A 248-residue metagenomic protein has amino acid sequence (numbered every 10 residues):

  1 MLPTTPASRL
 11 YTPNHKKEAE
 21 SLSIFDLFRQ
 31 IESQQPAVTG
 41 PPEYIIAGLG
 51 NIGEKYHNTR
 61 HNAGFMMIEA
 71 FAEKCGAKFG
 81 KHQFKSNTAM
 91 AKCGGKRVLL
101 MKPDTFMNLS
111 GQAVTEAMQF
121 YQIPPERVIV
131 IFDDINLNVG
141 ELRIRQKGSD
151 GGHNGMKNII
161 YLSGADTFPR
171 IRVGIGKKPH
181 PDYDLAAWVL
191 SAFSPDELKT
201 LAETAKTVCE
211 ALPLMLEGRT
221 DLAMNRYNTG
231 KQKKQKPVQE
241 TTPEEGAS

Functional and structural regions predicted by a protein language model:
L2-A7: Extreme N-terminal basic, low-complexity initiation segments that serve as generic localization/processing leaders
R9-K147, K157-R172, K178-D184, K199-K206 (+1 more regions): Nucleotide and nucleotide-moiety/phosphate-recognizing core
D150: Conserved TIR/SEFIR loop-to-helix hotspot centered on a Trp-containing motif with a nearby acidic residue
P181-D184, W188, A192-F193: A short, charged helix-loop
